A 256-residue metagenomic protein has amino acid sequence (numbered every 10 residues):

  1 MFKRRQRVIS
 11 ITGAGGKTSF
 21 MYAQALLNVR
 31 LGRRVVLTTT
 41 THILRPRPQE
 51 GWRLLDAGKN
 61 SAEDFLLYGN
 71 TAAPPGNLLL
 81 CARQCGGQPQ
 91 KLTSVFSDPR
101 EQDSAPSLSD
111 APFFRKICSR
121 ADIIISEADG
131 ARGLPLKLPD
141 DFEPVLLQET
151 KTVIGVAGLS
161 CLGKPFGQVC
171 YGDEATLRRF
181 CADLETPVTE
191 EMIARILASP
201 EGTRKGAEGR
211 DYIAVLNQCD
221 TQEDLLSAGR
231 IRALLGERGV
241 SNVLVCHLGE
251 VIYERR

Functional and structural regions predicted by a protein language model:
M1-L31: Walker A (P-loop) phosphate-binding motif
I11, V36-T39, L79-A82, I124-G130 (+3 more regions): General beta-strand structural signal in soluble alpha/beta enzymes
A25-A82: N-terminal phosphate/diphosphate-binding loop that engages ATP/GTP or pyrophosphate donors across diverse enzyme folds
A73, L78-L138: Phosphate-binding/switch loop-helix module in NTP-utilizing enzymes
D140-L162, T176: Inter-motif core of Ras-like GTPase G domains
G158-L159, F180-E185, S199, Y212-L225 (+1 more regions): G-domain G4 guanine-recognition motif of GTPases
E185-G206, R232-A233: A short, acidic, amphipathic alpha-helical segment used as a generic capping/interface helix at domain edges
I231-R256: Canonical P-loop GTPase G-domain recognition
